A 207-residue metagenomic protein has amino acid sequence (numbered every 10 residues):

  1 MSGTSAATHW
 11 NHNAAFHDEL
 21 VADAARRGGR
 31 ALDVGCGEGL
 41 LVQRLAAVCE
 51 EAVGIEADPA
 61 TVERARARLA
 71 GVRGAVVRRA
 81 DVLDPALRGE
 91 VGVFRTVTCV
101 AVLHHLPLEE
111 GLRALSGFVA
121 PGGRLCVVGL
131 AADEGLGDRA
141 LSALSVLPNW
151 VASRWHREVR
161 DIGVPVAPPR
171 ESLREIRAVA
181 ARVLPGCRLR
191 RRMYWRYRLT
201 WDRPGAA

Functional and structural regions predicted by a protein language model:
N11-G29: Conserved alpha-helix/loop element of class I SAM-dependent methyltransferases that forms part of the SAM/SAH-binding
G29-G35: Conserved class I S-adenosyl-L-methionine
E38-L40, R44-D84: Class I SAM-dependent methyltransferase SAM/SAH-binding core
D84-V91: Short conserved loop adjoining the S-adenosyl-L-methionine
T98: A conserved beta-strand element that flanks and buttresses the S-adenosyl-L-methionine
L106-L115: A short, conserved alpha-helix within the catalytic core of class I
G122-G129: Conserved beta-strand signature within the Rossmann-like core of class I S-adenosyl-L-methionine
A131-V179: C-terminal alpha-helical "lid/dimerization" subdomain adjacent to the S-adenosyl-L-methionine
